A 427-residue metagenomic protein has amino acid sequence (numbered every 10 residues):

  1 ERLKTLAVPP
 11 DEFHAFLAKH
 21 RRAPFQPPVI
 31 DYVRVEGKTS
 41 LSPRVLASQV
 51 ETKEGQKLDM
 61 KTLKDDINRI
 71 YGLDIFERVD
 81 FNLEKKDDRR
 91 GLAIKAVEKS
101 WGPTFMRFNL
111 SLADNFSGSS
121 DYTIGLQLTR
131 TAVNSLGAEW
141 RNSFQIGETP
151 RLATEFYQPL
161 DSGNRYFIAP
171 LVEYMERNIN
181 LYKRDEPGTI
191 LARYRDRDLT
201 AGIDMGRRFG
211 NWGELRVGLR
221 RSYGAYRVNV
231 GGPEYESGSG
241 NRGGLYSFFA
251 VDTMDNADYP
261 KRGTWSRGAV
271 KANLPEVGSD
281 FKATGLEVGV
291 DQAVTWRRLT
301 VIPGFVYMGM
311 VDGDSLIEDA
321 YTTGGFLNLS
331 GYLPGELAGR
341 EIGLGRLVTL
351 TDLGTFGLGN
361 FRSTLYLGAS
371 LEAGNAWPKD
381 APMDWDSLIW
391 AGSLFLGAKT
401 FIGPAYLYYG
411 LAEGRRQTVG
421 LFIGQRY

Functional and structural regions predicted by a protein language model:
L3-A113, Q127, S143-L160, L199 (+3 more regions): Periplasmic polypeptide-binding modules associated with outer-membrane biogenesis and secretion
T52-K57, K61-T62, P378-K379, D384-S387 (+1 more regions): C-terminal soluble interaction/assembly domains
D66, R78-Y246, M254, Y321-L327 (+2 more regions): Gram-negative/organellar outer-membrane beta-barrel architecture
R78, F105-N115, P233-Y235, R242-L365 (+3 more regions): C-terminal outer-membrane beta-barrel translocator/porin domains of Gram-negative envelope proteins and their
L83, F108-L112, I124-L126, N142-I146 (+11 more regions): Transmembrane beta-barrel strands of outer-membrane/channel proteins
S135, G163-N164, T295-T300, A398: Secondary-structure transition/capping motifs at alpha-helix termini and the adjoining loop/turn into the next element
A338-E341, L358-L365, D386-W390, G397-F401 (+1 more regions): A structural signal for short secondary-structure junctions
G354, A373-P378, G403, A412-G414: Short Gly/Pro-enriched loop/turn and capping motifs at secondary-structure junctions
